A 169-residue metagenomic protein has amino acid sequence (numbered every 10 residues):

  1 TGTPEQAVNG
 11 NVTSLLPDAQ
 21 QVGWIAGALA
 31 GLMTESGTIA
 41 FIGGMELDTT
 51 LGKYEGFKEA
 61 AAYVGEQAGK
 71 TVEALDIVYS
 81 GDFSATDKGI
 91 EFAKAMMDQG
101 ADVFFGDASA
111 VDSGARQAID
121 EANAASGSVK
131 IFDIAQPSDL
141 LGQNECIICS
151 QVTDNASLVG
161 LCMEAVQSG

Functional and structural regions predicted by a protein language model:
T1-G169: A residue-level marker of the well-folded mature domains of exported/periplasmic proteins
